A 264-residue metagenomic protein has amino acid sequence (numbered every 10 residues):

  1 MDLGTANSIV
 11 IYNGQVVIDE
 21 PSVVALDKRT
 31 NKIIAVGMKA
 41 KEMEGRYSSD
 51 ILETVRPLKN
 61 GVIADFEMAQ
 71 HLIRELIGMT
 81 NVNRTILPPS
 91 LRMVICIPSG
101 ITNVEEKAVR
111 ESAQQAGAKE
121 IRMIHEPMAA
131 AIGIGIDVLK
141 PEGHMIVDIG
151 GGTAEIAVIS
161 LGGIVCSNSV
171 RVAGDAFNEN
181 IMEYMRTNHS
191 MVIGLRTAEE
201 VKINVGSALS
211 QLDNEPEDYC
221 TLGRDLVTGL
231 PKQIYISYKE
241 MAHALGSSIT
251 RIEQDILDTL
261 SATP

Functional and structural regions predicted by a protein language model:
M1-I149, A157-T263: Nucleotide/phosphate-binding catalytic cleft detector across ATP-hydrolyzing and phosphate-transferring enzymes
